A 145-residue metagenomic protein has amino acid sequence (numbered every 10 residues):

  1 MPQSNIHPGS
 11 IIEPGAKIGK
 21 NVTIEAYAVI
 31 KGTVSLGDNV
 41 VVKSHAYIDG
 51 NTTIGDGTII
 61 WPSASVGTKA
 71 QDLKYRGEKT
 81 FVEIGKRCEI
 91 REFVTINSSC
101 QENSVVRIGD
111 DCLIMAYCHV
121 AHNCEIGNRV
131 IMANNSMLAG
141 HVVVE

Functional and structural regions predicted by a protein language model:
S4-E145: Structural signal for interior beta-strand "rungs" in well-ordered beta-sheet cores of soluble enzyme domains
